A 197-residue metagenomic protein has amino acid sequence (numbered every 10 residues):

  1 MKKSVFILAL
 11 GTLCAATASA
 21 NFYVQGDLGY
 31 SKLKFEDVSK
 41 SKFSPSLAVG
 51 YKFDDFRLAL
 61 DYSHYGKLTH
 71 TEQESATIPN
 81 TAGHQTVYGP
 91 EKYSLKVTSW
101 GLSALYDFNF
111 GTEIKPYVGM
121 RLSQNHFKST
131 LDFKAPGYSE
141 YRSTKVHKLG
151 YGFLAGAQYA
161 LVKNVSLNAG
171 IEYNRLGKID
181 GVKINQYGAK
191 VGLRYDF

Functional and structural regions predicted by a protein language model:
M1-Y23: Cleavable N-terminal export/targeting peptides
N21-Y23, S166, N185-F197: Outer-membrane beta-barrel "beta-signal"
F22-D37: Short N-terminal segments immediately surrounding and downstream of signal-peptide cleavage
F22-V24, D55-L60, G111-I114, Y159-L167: Repeated loop/turn-to-beta-strand initiation elements of outer-membrane beta-barrel proteins
G26-Y30, L60-H64, V118-Q124, A157 (+1 more regions): Transmembrane beta-barrel strands of outer-membrane/channel proteins
S31-K32, H84-G89, P136-Y141, R175: Extracytoplasmic loops and strand-loop junctions of Gram-negative outer membrane beta-barrel proteins
E36-F43, E91-K96, S139-L149, D180-Q186: Replace "Gram-negative outer membrane beta-barrel proteins" with "bacterial and organellar outer membrane beta-barrel
A48-A135, A189-F197: Gram-negative (and chloroplast) outer-membrane scaffold detector with strong preference for beta-barrel transmembrane
